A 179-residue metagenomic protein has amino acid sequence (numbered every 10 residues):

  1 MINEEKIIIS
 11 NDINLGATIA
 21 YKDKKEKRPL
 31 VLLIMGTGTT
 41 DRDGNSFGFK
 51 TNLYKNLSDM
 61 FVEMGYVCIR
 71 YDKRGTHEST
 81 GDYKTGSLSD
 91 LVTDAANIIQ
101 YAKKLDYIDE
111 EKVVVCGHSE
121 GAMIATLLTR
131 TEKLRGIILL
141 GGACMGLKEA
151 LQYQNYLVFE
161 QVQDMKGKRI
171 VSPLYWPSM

Functional and structural regions predicted by a protein language model:
M1-E26: N-terminal cap/lid segment of alpha/beta-hydrolase-fold proteins
K24-M60: Short, surface-exposed "cap/lid" segments of acyl-processing enzymes
I34, Y71-K73, L140: Alpha/beta-hydrolase
N52-E78: Conserved alpha/beta-hydrolase
T85-L105: Alpha/beta-hydrolase active-site loop
Y107-S119: Alpha/beta-hydrolase fold nucleophile elbow
A122-E132: Short glycine-enriched nucleophile-adjacent loop and the immediately C-terminal alpha-helix near the catalytic center
L140-M179: Accessory cap/linker subdomain of secreted extracellular hydrolases
